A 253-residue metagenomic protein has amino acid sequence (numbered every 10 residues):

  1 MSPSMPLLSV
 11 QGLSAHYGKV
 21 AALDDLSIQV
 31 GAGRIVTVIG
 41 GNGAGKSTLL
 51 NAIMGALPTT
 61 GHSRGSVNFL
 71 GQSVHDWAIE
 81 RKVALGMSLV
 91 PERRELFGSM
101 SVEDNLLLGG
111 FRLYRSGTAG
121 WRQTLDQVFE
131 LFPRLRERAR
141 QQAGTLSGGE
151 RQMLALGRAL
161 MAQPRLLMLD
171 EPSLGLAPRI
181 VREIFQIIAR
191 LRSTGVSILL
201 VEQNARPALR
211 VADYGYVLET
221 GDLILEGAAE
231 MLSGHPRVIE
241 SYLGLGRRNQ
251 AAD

Functional and structural regions predicted by a protein language model:
G18, P58-T59, V102, L107-Q123 (+2 more regions): ABC-type ATPase nucleotide-binding domains, specifically the catalytic core motifs of the NBD
I39-G41: The feature captures the beta-strand-to-loop junction immediately N-terminal to the Walker
M54: Helix-to-loop junction immediately C-terminal to a conserved catalytic motif
H62-Q72, A119-Q123: Conserved ABC transporter NBD signature motif
Q142-L146, E150: Conserved ABC ATPase signature
A159-L160: ABC ATPase C-loop
Q163: Conserved catalytic motifs of ABC-family nucleotide-binding domains
